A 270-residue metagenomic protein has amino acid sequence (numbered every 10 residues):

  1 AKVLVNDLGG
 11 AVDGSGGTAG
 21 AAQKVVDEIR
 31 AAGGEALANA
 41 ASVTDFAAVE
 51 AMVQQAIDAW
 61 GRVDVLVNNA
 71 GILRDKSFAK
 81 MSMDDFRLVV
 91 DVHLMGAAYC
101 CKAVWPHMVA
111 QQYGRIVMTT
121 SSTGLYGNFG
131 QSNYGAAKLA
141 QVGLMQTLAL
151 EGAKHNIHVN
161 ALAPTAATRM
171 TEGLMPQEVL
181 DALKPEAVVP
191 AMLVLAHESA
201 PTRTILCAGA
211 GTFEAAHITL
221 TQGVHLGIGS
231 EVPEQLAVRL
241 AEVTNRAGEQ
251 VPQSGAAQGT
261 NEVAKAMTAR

Functional and structural regions predicted by a protein language model:
A19, A40-A51, M83: The beta1-alpha1 cofactor-binding region of Rossmann-like NAD(H)/NADP(H)-dependent oxidoreductases
I29, S77-F78, D85-R87: Substrate-binding pocket helix/loop in short-chain dehydrogenase/reductase
A32-E35, Q55-N68, R74-S77, Y113 (+1 more regions): A glycine-rich helix->loop->beta "capping" turn within Rossmann-like NAD(P)(H)-dependent oxidoreductase domains
C101, A137: Active-site helix of classical SDR
S121: Residue(s) in the substrate-gating loop at a strand-loop-helix junction that position the organic substrate next
Y126, V142, T147-I157, E198-A200: Active-site-adjacent segment of SDR/Rossmann-fold oxidoreductases
A161, V179-A269: C-terminal helical subdomain
